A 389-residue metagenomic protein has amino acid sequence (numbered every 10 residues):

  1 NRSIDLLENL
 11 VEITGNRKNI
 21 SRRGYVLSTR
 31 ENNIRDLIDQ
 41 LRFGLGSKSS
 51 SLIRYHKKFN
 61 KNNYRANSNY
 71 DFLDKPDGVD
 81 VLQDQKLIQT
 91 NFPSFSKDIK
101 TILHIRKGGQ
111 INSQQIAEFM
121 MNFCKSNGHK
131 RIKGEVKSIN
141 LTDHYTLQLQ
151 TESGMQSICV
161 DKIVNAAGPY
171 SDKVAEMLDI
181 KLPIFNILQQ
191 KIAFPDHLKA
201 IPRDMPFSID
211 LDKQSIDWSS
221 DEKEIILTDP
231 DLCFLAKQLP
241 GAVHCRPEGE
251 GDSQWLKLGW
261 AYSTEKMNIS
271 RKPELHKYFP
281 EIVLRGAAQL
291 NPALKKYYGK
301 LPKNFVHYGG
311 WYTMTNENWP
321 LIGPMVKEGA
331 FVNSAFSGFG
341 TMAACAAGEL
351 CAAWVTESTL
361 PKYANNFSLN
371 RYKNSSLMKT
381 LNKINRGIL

Functional and structural regions predicted by a protein language model:
N1-L87, N91, P240-V243: Dinucleotide-binding Rossmann-like beta1-alpha1 core, especially the glycine-rich loop that anchors the ADP
R2-N9, F43, F119, Y278-Q289: A non-catalytic, amphipathic alpha-helix used as a structural packing/dimerization or gating element in enzyme scaffolds
I20-Y25, I187-Q189, F305-H307: Short Gly/Ser/Thr- and Asp/Glu-enriched loop/turn motifs at secondary-structure junctions
E31-I34, L103-N122, K272-E281, G338 (+1 more regions): Short beta-strand to alpha-helix junction loop
D74-Q89, E265-K266, P273-M342, E349-V355 (+2 more regions): Flavin (FAD/FMN) cofactor-binding core of flavoprotein oxidoreductases
S96, I102-K162, A166-Y170: Helical element adjacent to the flavin cofactor pocket in flavoenzyme catalytic cores
K173-K191, S358: Glycine-rich beta-alpha-beta "Rossmann" dinucleotide-binding loop(s) and their flanking helix/strand
D196-K327: Active-site lid/adjacent beta-loop-alpha segment flanking the redox-cofactor pocket in flavoenzymes
